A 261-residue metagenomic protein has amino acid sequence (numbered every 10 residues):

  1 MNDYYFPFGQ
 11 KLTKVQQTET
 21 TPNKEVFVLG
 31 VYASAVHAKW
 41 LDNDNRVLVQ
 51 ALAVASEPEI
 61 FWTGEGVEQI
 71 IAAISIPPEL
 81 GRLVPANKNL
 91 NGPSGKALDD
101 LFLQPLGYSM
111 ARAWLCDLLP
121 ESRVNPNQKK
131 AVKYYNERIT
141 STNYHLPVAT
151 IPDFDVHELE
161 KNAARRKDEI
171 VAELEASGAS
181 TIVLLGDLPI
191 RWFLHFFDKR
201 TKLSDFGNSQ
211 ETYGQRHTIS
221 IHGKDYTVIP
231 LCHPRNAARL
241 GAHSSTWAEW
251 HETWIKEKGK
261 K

Functional and structural regions predicted by a protein language model:
M1-L106, E169-S177, H217-K224, W250-K261: Active-site and ligand/interface coordination hotspots across diverse enzymes and nucleic-acid-associated assemblies
M1-Q10, V49-I60, Q128-V171, I190-K261: C-terminal capping/extension of enzyme domains
F27-L29, W114-C116, T181-V183, T227-I229: Hydrophobic/aromatic beta-strand patches that form the interior of the parallel beta-sheet core in alpha/beta enzyme
G30-A33, P120-S122, C232-R235: Short, flexible loop/turn elements at secondary-structure junctions
V31-A33, L118, L184-P189: Short, well-ordered beta-to-alpha junction loops that form the rim of enzyme active sites and present histidine/acidic
A35-V36, S122, P189-W192: Short, active-site-adjacent cap segments at secondary-structure transitions
F61-T63, V67-E68, G92-I151: Short, surface-exposed acidic-centric catalytic microdomains
I170-I190: Proline-aspartate-enriched helix->loop->beta-strand connector
